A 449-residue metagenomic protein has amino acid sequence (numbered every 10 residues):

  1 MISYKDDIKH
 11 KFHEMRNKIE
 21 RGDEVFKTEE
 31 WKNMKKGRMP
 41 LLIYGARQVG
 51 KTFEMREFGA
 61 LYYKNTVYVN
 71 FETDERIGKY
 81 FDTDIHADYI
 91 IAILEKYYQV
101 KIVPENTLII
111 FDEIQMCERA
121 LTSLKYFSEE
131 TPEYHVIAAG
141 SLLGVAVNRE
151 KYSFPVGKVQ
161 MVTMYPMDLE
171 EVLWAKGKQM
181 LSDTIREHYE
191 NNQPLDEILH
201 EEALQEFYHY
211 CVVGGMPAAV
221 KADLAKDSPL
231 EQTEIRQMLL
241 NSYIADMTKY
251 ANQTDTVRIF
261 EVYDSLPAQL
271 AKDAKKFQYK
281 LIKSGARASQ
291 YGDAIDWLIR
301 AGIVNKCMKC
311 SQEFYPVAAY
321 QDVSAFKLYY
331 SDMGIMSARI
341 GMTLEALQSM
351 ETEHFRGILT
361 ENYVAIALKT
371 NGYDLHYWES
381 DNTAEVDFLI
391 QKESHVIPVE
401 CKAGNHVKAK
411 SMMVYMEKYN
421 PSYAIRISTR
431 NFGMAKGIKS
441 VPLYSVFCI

Functional and structural regions predicted by a protein language model:
I2-K35: Pre-Walker A adenine-sensing motif
K51: Conserved lysine of the Walker
E54, F58: Hydrophobic positions on the alpha1 helix immediately C-terminal to the Walker A/P-loop
T73-E105: Short glycine-rich substrate-engagement loop in P-loop NTPases that contacts/grips substrate
I110, H135-S141, T163: Structural recognition of the conserved hydrophobic beta-strand(s) that form the central parallel beta-sheet of P-loop
V147-A271: Interdomain motor-coupling "hinge/lid" segment immediately C-terminal to the ATP-binding subdomain of NTP-driven enzymes
M216, V220-I390: Accessory nucleic acid-recognition modules appended to NTPase machines
V364, L368, V386-N405, A424: Conserved catalytic cores of phosphodiester-cleaving nucleases, focusing on short active-site segments
